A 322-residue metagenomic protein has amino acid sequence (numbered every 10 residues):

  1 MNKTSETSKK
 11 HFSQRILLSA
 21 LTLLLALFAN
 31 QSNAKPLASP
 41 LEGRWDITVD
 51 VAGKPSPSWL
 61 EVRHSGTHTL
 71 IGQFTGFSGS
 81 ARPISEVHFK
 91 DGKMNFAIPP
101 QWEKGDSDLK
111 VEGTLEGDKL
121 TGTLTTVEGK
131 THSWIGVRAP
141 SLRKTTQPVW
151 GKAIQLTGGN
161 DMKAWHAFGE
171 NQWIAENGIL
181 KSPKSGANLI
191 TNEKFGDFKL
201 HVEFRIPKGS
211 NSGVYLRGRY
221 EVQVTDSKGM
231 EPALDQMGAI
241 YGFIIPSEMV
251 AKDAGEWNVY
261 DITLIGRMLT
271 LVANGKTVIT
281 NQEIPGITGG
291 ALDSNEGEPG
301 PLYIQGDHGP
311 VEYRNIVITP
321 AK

Functional and structural regions predicted by a protein language model:
M1-Q14: N-terminal secretory signal peptides that target proteins for export/translocation
K3-E6, L21, L120, K130: Intrinsically disordered/low-complexity terminal segments and short unstructured peptides
E6-T7, L27-S32: Short, low-complexity interaction segments enriched in Ser/Thr/Pro/Gly
F12-L17, N33: N-terminal targeting/docking segments
L18-F28: Bacterial N-terminal signal peptides
A34-K322: Carbohydrate-interacting regions of secretory-pathway proteins
